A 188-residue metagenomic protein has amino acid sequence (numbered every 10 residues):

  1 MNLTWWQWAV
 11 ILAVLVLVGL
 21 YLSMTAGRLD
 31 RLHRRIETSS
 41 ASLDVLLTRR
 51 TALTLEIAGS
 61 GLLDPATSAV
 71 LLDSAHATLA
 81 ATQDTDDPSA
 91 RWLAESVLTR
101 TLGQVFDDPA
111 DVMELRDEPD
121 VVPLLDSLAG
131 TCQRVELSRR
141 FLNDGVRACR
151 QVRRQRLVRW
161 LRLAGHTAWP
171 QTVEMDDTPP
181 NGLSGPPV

Functional and structural regions predicted by a protein language model:
N2-V188: A helix-centric hydrophobic-segment signal that preferentially recognizes long, alpha-helical stretches used
